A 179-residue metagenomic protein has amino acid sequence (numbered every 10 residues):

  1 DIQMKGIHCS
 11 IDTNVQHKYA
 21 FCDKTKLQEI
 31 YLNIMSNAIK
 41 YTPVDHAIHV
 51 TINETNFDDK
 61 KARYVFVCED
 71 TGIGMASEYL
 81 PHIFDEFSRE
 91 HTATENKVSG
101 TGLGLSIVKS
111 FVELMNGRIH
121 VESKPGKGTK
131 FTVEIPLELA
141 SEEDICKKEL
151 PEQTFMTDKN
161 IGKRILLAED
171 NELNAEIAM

Functional and structural regions predicted by a protein language model:
Q3, H8-K18, T55: Conserved catalytic submotifs in the C-terminal HATPase_c
M4, T132-L166: Disordered, acidic interdomain junction associated with two-component signaling
A38-I39: Short helix-loop "hinge" at the ATP-lid/N-box region of the Bergerat-fold HATPase_c
M75-R89: Short conserved segment of the HATPase_c
S88-S99: Glycine-rich ATP-lid/hinge loop adjacent to the conserved G-boxes
S99, G104, V108, A178: Short alpha-helical Gxxx[C/S/T] motif in the catalytic ATP-binding
